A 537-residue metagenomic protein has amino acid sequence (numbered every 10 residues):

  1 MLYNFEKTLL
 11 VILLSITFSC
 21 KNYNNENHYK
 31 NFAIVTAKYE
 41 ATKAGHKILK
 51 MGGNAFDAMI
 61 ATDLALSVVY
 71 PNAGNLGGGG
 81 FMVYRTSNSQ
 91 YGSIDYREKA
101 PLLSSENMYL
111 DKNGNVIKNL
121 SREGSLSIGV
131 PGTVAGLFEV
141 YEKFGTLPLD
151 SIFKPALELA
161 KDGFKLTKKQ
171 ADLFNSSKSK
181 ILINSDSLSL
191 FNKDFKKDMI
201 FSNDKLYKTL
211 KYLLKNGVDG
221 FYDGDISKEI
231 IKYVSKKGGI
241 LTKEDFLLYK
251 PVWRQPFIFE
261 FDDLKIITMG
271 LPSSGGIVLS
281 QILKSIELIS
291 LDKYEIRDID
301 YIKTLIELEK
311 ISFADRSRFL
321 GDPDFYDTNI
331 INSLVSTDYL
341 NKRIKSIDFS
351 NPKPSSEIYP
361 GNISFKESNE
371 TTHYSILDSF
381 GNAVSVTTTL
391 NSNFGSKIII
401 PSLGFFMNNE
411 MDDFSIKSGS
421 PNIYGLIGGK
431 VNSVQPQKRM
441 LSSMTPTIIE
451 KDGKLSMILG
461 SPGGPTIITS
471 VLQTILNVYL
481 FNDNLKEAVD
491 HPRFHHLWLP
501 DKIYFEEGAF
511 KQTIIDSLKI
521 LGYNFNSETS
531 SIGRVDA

Functional and structural regions predicted by a protein language model:
N4-V11: Sec-dependent signal peptide recognition, specifically the positively charged N-region followed immediately by
I16-S19: C-terminal motif of bacterial Sec signal peptides marking the signal peptidase cleavage site
N22-K43, K47, M51, A55-N216 (+6 more regions): Noncatalytic scaffold domains of N-terminal-nucleophile
T62-S67, G239-T242, P352-G361, I423-V434 (+1 more regions): Short Pro/Gly-enriched beta-strand edge/turn motifs at strand-loop
V68-S93, I240-T242, A383-K451, F481 (+1 more regions): Active-site rim segments in enzyme catalytic domains, especially the processed small/beta chain of N-terminal
G275-D292, I449-M457, G463-L485, V489: M16/insulysin-pitrilysin zinc metalloprotease superfamily fold
L288-T389, S402-L403, S418-G419, E528-T529: Internal maturation/activation junctions in enzymes
K438, L480-I532: Extended C-terminal subregions enriched in glycine
